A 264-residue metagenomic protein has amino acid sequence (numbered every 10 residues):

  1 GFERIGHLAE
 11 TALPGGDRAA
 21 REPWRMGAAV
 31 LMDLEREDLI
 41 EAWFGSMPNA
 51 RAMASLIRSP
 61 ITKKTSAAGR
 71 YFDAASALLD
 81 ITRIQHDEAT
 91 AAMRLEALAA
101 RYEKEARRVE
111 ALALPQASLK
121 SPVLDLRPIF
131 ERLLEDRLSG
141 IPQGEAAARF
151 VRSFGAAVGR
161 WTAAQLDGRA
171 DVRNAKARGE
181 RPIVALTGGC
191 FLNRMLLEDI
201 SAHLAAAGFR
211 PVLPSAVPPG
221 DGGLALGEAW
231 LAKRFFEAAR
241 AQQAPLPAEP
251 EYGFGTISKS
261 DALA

Functional and structural regions predicted by a protein language model:
G1-L8, D17-R21, R25, A42-R51 (+1 more regions): Flexible glycine/proline-rich, aromatic-decorated loop/lid segments
E3-A19, S55-P60, F209-S215: Short beta-alpha connecting loops at secondary-structure transitions that line or flank enzyme active sites
G6, R21-A29, R70-D73, L224: Residues on a specific face of well-ordered alpha-helices
R25-M32, R152, V212-A241, L246-A264: Glycine-rich phosphate-binding/hydrolytic loop that grips phosphoryl groups
A29-L31, E35-D171, G179-P182, M195-A202: A contiguous, well-structured pocket-lining segment that forms one wall/lid of small-molecule binding clefts in soluble
Q116-S121, D167-E180, A238-K259: Intrinsically disordered, low-complexity terminal tails and inter-domain linkers enriched for S/T/G/P/D/E
V151, G189-C190: Active-site metal-binding loops of divalent metal-dependent hydrolases
I183-T187, R194, I200-L224: Conserved phosphate-binding/catalytic loops in two-lobed NTP-binding clefts
